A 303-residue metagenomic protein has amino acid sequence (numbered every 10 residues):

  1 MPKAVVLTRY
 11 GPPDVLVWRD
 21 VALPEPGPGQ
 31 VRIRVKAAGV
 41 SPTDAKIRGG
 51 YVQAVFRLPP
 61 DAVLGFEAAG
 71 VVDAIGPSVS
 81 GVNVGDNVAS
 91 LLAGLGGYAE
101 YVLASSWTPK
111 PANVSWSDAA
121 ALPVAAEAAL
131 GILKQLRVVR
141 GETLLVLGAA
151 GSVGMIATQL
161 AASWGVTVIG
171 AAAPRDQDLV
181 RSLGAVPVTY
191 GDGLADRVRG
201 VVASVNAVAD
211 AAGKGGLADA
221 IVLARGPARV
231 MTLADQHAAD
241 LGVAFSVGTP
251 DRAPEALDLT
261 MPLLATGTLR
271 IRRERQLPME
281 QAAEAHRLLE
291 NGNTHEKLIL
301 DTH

Functional and structural regions predicted by a protein language model:
M1, R140-E142, V205: Phosphate-coordination loops involved in phosphoryl transfer and adenosine-cofactor binding
A22-V40, V52-L92: Glycine-rich beta-strand-centered segment in the early N-terminal region that forms part of a ligand/cofactor-binding
F66, A74, A89-G148: NAD(P)H dinucleotide-binding glycine-rich loop of Rossmann-like/cofactor-binding domains, especially the beta1-alpha1
A126-G191: Mid-domain Rossmann-like dinucleotide-binding core that forms the NAD(H)/NADP(H) cofactor-binding site
G193-A203: Short amphipathic alpha-helix with an adjacent loop that forms part of the alpha/beta core around
A211-R272, M279, D301-H303: Glycine-rich phosphate-binding loop and adjacent beta-alpha segment of Rossmann(oid) nucleotide-cofactor-binding
